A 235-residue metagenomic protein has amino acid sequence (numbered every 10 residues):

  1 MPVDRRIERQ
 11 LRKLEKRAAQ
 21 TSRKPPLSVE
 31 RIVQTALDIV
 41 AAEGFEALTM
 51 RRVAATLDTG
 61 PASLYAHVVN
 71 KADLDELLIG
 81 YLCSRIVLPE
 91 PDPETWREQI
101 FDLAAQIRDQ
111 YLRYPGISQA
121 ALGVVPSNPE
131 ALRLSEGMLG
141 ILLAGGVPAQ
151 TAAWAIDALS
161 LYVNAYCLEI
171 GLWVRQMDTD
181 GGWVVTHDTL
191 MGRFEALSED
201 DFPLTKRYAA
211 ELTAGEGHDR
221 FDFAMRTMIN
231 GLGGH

Functional and structural regions predicted by a protein language model:
M1-L27, F202-E211: N-terminal intrinsically disordered/low-complexity leader segments
P2, G181-H235: A structured, mid-to-C-terminal "fold-capping" secondary-structure block
R31, D73, D102, R133 (+4 more regions): Amphipathic alpha-helical interaction segments
R31, T35, I39-D73, L77: Helix-turn-helix
Y81-R85: Short, basic, alpha-helical segments at the C-terminal edge of helix-turn-helix-like DNA-binding modules
V87-R133, A149-A152, I156: Hydrophobic alpha-helical connector segments
L134-S160, Y166-M191, T213, L232-H235: Hydrophobic alpha-helical bundle segments that form small-molecule/ligand-binding pockets
